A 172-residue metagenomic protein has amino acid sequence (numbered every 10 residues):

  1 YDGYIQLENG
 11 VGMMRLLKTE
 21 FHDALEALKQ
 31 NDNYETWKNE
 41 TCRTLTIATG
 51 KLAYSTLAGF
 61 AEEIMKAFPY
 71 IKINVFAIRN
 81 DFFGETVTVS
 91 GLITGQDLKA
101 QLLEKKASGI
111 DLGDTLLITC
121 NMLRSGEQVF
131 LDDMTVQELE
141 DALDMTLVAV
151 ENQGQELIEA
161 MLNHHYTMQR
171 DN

Functional and structural regions predicted by a protein language model:
Y1-N172: Auxiliary Fe-S-binding modules of radical SAM enzymes
